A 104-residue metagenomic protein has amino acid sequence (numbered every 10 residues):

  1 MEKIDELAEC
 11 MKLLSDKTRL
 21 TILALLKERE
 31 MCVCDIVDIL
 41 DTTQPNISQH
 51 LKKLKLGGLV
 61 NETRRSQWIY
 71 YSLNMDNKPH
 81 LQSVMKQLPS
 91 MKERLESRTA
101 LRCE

Functional and structural regions predicted by a protein language model:
E2-E6, M75-E104: Amphipathic alpha-helical dimerization/coiled-coil segments that flank or bridge DNA-binding/regulatory modules
E2-P45, R65-N77, R102: N-terminal helix-turn-helix DNA-binding core of bacterial DNA-binding proteins
A8-M11, L51, M85: A generic alpha-helix structural signal
E30-M31, K55, P89: Residue-level detector of secondary-structure transition/capping positions
D38, Q49, K55-L56: Alpha-helical residues within the helix-turn-helix
N46-H50, L88-P89: Short alpha-helical linear motifs
K53-G57, R65-W68: Mid-chain, well-packed structural core segment of small domains
